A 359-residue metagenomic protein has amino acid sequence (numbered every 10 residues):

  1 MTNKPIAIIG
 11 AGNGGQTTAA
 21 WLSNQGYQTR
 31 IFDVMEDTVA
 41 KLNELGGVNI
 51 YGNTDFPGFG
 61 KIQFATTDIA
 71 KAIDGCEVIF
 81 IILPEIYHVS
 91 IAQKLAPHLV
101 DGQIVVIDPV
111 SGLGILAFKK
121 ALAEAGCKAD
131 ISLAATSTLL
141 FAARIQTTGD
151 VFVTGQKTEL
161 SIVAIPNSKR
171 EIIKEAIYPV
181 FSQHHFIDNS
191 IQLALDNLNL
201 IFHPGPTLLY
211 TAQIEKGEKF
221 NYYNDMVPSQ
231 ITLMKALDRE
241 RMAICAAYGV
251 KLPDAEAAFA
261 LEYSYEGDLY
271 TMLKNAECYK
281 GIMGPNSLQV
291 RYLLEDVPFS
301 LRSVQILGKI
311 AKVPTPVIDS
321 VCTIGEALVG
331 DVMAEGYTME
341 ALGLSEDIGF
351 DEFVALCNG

Functional and structural regions predicted by a protein language model:
M1-T54: NAD(P)+-binding Rossmann beta1-loop-alpha1 motif at the extreme N-terminus of oxidoreductases
T2, I231-G359: NAD(P)-dependent Rossmann-like dehydrogenase/reductase catalytic/cofactor-binding core
K4, I131, T158: Nucleotide donor/acceptor-binding cores
Q28, Q63-F64, S132, K251: Conserved beta-strand segments of alpha/beta enzyme cores
D55-H98, G102-V106: Rossmann-like NAD(P)-binding element
E85-G149: Rossmann-like NAD(P)(H) cofactor-binding subdomain of soluble oxidoreductases
T147-F220, N224-A258: Internal alpha-helical scaffold of NAD(P)-dependent oxidoreductase catalytic cores
